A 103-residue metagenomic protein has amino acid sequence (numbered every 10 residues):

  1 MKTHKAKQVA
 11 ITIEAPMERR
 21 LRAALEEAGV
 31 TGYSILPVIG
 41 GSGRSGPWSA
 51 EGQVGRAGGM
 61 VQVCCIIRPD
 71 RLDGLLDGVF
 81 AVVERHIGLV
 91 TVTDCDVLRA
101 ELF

Functional and structural regions predicted by a protein language model:
M1-F103: Positively charged, small/polar-rich N-terminal and surface patches that mediate targeting and assembly and bind
